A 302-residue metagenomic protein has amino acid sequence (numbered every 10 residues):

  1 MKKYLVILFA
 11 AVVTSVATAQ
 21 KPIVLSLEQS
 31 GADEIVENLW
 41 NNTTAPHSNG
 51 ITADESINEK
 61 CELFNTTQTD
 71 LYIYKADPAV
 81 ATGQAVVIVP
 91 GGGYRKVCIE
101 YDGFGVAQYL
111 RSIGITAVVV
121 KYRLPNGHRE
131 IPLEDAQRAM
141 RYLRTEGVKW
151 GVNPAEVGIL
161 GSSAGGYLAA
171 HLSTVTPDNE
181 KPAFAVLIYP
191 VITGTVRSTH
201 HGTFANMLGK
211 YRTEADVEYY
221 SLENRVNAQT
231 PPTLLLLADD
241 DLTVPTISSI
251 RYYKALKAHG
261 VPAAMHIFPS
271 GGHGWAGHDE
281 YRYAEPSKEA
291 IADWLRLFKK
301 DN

Functional and structural regions predicted by a protein language model:
P22-V80: N-terminal cap/lid segment of alpha/beta-hydrolase-fold proteins
N58, P190-R225, P231: Mobile cap/lid helix-loop segments that gate and shape the active-site cleft of serine hydrolases
T82-G91: Short beta-strand element of the alpha/beta-hydrolase
V97-A107, V118-P154, H278-P286: Catalytic nucleophile-loop/oxyanion-hole region of alpha/beta-hydrolase and closely related hydrolase-like folds
R138-T203, V217: Primarily recognizes the serine-hydrolase "nucleophile elbow" in alpha/beta-hydrolase and SGNH/GDSL folds
Q229, L235-L237, D241: Short beta-strand/loop motif that positions the catalytic acidic residue of the alpha/beta-hydrolase fold
L242-S248: Conserved alpha/beta-hydrolase "acid-adjacent" motif
I250-N302: C-terminal catalytic histidine-bearing segment of alpha/beta-hydrolase fold enzymes
